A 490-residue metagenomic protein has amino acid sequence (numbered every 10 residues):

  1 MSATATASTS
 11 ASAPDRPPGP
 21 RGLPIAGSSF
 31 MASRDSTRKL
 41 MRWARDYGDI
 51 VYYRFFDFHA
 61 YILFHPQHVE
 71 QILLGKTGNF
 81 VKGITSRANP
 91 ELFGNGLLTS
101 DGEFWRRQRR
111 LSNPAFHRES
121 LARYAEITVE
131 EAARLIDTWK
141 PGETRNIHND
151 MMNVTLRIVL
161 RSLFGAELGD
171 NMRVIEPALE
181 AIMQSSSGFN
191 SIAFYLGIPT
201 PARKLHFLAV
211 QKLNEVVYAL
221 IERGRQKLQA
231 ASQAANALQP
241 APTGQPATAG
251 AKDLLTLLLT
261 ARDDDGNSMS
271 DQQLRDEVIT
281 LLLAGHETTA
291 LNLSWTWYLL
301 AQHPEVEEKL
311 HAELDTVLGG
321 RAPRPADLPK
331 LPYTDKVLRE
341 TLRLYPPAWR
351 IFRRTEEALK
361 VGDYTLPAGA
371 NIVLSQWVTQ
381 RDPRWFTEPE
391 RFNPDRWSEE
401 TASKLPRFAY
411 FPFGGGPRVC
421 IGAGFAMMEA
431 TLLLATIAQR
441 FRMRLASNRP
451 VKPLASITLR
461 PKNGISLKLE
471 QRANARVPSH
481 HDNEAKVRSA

Functional and structural regions predicted by a protein language model:
A3-T6, S12-P17, A44-R45, A132 (+5 more regions): Cytochrome P450 proximal C-terminal region
S8, P17-R45, F56-H59, P66-Q71 (+10 more regions): Cytochrome P450 catalytic-domain helical core, especially the substrate-recognition surface and oxygen-activation
G27-G48, E215, R321-G362: Conserved cytochrome P450 K-helix E-x-x-R motif and the immediately C-terminal K′/meander segment
T155, T288-E313, G424-R440: Cytochrome P450 catalytic-core helices
L374-T401: Conserved cytochrome P450 K-helix/beta-meander segment immediately N-terminal to the heme-binding cysteine loop
